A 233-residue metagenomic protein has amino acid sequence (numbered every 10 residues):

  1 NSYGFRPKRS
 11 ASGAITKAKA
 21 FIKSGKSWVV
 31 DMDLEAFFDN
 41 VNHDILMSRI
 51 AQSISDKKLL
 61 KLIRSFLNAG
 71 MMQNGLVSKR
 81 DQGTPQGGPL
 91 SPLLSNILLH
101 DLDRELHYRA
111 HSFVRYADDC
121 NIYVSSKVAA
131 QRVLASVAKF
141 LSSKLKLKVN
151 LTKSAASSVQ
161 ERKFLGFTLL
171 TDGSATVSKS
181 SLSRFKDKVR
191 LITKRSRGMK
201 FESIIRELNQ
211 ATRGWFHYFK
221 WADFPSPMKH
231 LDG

Functional and structural regions predicted by a protein language model:
N1-E161: Conserved polymerase palm-domain catalytic core
R6, P85, S125, K200-S203 (+1 more regions): A structural signal for alpha-helical segments
G13, K17, I45, K58 (+6 more regions): Exposed alpha-helical structural elements
N68, S142-E207, A211-R213: A conserved non-catalytic segment of reverse transcriptases and RNA-directed RNA polymerases corresponding to the late
V124, T193, R197, F216-D223: Short amphipathic alpha-helical interaction patches enriched in hydrophobic/aromatic residues with interspersed Lys/Arg
I204-G233: Non-catalytic, peripheral interaction segments enriched in hydrophobic/basic residues
